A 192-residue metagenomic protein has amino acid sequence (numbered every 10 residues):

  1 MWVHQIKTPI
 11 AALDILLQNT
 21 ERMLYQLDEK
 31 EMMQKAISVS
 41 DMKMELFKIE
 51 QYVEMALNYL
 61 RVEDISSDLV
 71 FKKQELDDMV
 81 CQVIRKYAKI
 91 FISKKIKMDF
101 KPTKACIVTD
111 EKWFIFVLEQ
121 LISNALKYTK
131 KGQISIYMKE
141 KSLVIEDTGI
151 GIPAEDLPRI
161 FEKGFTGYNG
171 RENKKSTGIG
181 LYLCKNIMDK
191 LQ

Functional and structural regions predicted by a protein language model:
I65-L69, P102, C106-T109: Conserved micro-motifs of the catalytic ATP-binding
V70-R85: A conserved beta-strand-to-alpha-helix junction within the catalytic ATP-binding
A125-L126: Short helix-loop "hinge" at the ATP-lid/N-box region of the Bergerat-fold HATPase_c
K131-S142: Short beta-strand/loop element within the Bergerat-fold HATPase_c
D147: Acidic ATP/Mg2+-coordinating residue in the GHKL
I152-F165: Short conserved segment of the HATPase_c
G180, C184: Short alpha-helical Gxxx[C/S/T] motif in the catalytic ATP-binding
M188-D189: Detector for a conserved hydrophobic position within an alpha-helical segment of the HATPase_c
